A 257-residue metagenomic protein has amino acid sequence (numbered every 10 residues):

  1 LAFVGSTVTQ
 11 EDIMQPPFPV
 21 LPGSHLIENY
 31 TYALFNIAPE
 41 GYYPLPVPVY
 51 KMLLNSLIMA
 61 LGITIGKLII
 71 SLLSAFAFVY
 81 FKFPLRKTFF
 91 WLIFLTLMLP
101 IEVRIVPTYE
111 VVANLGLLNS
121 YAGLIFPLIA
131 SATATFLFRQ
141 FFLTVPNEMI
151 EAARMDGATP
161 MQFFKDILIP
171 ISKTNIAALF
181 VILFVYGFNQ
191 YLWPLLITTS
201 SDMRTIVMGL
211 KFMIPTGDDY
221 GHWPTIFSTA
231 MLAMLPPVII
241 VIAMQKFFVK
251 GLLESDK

Functional and structural regions predicted by a protein language model:
L1-K257: A structural signal for multi-pass alpha-helical bundles of membrane permease subunits that mediate small-molecule
